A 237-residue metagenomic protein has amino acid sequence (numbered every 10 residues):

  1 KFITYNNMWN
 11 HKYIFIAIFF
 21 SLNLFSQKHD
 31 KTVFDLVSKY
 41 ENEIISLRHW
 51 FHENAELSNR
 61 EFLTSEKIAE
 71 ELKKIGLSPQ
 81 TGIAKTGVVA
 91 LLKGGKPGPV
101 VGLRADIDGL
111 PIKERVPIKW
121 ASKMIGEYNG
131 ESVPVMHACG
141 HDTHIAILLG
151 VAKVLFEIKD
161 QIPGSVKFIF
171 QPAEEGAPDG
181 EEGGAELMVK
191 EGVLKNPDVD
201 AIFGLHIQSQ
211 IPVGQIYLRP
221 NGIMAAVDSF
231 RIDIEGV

Functional and structural regions predicted by a protein language model:
K1-N10: N-terminal secretory signal peptides that target proteins for export/translocation
W9, L24-F25: Short, aromatic- and cysteine-enriched interfacial helices/patches that mediate contacts at lipid membranes
W9-A17: Sec-dependent signal peptide recognition, specifically the positively charged N-region followed immediately by
Q27-H137, A146-K167: Acidic/His- and Gly-rich active-site-bordering loop/insert found across diverse amide/peptide-bond hydrolases
I125-M136, D142-T143, V154, D160-V237: Histidine/acidic-residue-rich, glycine-tolerant segments that coordinate divalent metal ions
